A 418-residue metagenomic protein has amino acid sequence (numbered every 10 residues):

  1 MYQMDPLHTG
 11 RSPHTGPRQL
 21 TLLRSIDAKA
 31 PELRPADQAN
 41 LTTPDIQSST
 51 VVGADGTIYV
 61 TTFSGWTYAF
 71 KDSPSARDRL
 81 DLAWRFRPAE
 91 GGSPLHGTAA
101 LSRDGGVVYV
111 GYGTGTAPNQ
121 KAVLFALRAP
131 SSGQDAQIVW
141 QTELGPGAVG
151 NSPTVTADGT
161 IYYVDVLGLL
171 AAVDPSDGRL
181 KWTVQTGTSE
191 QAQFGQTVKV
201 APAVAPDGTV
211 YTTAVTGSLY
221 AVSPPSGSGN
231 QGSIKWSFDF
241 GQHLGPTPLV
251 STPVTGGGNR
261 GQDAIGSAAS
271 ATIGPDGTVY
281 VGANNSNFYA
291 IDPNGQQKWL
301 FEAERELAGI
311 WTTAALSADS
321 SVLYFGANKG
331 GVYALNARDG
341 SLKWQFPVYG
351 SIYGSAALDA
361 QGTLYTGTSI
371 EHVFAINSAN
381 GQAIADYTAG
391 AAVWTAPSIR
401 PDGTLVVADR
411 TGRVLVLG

Functional and structural regions predicted by a protein language model:
Y2-I46, V51-G150, T154-G418: Extracytoplasmic/lumenal domain signature
